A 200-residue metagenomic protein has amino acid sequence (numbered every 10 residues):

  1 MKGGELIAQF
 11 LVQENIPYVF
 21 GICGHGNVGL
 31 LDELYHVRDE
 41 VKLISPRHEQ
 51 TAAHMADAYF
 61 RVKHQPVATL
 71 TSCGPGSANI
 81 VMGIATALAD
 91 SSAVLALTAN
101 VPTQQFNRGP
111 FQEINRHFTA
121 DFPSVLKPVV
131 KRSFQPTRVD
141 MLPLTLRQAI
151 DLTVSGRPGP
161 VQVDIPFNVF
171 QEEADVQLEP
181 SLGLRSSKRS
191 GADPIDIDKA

Functional and structural regions predicted by a protein language model:
M1-A200: N-terminal alpha/beta PP-like core and its mobile active-site loop of ThDP/TPP-dependent enzymes
